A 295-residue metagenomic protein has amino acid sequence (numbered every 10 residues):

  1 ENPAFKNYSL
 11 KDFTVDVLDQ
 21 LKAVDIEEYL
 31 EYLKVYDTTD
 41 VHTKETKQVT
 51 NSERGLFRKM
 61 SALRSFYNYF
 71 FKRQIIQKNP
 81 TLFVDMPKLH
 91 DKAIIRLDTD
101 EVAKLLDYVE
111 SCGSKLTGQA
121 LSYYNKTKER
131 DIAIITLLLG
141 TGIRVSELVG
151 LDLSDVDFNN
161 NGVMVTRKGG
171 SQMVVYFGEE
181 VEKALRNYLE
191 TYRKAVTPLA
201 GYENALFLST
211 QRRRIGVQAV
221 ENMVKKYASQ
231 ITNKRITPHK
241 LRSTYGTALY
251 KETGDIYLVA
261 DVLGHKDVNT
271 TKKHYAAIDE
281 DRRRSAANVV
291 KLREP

Functional and structural regions predicted by a protein language model:
E1-P295: Conserved catalytic core of the tyrosine transesterase superfamily
